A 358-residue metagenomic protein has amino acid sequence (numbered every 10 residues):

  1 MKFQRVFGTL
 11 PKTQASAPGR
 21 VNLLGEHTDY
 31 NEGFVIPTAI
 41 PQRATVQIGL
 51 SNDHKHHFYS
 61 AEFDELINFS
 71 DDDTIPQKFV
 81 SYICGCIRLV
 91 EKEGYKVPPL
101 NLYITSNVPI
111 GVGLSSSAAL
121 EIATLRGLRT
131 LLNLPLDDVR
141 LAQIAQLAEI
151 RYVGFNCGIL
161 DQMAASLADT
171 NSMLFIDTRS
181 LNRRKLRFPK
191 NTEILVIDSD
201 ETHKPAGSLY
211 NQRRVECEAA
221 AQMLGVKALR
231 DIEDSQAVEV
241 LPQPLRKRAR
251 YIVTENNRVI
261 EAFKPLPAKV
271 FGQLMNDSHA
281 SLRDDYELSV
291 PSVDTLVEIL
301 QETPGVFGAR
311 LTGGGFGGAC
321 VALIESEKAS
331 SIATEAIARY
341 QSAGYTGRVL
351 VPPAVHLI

Functional and structural regions predicted by a protein language model:
M1-A15, N31-F34, N68-F69, F79-P189 (+4 more regions): Gly/Ser-rich oxyanion-binding loop with an adjacent helix/lid that shapes the negatively charged ligand pocket
M1-R20, T45-Q77, F175-G308, L323-I358: C-terminal nucleotide
H27: N-terminal cofactor/phosphate-binding cores enriched in small/glycine residues, especially glycine-rich loops such as
E32-N52: Structural signature of FAD isoalloxazine-binding scaffolds in flavoprotein oxidoreductases
A118-A119, A319-I324: FabD-like malonyl-/acyl-CoA
F316: Glycine-rich phosphate-binding loop
